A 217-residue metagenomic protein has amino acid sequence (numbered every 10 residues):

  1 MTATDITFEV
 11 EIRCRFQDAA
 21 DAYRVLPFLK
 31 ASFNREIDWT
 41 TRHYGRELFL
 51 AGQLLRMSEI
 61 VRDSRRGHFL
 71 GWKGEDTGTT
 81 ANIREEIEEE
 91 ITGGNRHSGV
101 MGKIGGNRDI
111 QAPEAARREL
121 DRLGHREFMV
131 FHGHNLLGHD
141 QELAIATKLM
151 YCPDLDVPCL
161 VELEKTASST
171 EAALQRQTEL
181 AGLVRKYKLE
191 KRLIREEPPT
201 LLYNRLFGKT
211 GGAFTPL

Functional and structural regions predicted by a protein language model:
T2-L143, K191-L217: N-terminal strand-loop-strand beta-hairpin
F8-V10, C159-L163: Short amphipathic alpha-helical segments
C14-F16, E164-A167: Short, structured patches in soluble enzyme cores that scaffold and shape functional sites
A22-Y23, P158-V161, G182: Glyoxalase I/VOC metalloenzyme domain signal
F33, P113, E164-T166, E179-A181: Domain-wide signal for the mature, well-folded portions of proteins, strongly enriched in nucleus-encoded organellar
S58-R62, M150-D154, T166: Short beta-strand micro-motifs enriched in acidic
H125-V161, A172-A173: Charged, well-structured binding/catalytic surfaces in domain cores that contact anionic ligands
A167-L202: Mixed-charge, glycine-accented linear interaction segment located at domain edges/termini
